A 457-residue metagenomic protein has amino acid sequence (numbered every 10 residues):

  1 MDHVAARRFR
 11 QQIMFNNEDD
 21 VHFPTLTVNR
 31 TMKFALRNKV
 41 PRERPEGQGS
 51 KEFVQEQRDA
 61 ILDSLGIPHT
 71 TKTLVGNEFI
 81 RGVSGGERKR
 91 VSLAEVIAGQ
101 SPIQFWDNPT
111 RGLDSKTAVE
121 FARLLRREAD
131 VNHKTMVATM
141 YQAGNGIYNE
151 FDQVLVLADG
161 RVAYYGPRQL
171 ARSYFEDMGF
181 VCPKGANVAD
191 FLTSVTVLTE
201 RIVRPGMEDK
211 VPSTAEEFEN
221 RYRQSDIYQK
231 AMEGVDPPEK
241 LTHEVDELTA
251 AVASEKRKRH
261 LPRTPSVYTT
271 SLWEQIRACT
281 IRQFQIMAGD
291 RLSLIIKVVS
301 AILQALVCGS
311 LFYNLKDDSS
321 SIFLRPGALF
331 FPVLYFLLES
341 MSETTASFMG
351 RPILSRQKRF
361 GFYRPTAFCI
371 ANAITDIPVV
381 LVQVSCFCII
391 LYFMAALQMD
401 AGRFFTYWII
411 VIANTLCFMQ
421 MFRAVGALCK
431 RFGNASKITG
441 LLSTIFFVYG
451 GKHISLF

Functional and structural regions predicted by a protein language model:
M1-A6, R10-Q12, N16-D20, L26 (+7 more regions): Topological signature of polytopic alpha-helical transporters
I80, T110-R111: Short loop immediately C-terminal to the Walker-B catalytic DE motif in ABC-type ATPase nucleotide-binding domains
S92-L93, F121: Hydrophobic anchor residue at the start of the ABC signature
Q104-N108: Catalytic Walker B motif of ABC-type/P-loop ATPase nucleotide-binding domains
A118-H133, G146: Helical segment within the ABC ATPase nucleotide-binding domain
H133, M140-S173: H-loop (His-switch) and adjacent beta-strand-loop-beta switch element of ABC-type ATPase nucleotide-binding domains
M140, A163, D177-F180, V188-D190 (+2 more regions): Membrane-spanning alpha-helical segments of multipass transporters and channels
